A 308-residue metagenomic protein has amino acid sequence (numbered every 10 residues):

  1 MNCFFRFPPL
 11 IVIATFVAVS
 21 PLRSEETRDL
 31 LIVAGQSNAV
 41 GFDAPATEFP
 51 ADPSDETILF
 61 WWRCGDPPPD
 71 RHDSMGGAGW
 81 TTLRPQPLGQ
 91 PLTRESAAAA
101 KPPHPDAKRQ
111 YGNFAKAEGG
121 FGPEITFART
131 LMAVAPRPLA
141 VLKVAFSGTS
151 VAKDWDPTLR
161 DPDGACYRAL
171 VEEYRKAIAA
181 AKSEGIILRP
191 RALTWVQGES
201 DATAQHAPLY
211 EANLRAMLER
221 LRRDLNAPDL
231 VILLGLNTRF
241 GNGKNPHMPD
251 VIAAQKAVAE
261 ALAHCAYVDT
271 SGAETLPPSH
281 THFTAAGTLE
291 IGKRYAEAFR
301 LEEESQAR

Functional and structural regions predicted by a protein language model:
M1-F5: N-terminal secretory signal peptides that target proteins for export/translocation
R6-F7, S20, G185, A307: Short, flexible coil/linker elements and helix-boundary hinge sites characteristic of intrinsically disordered
P8-A18: Bacterial N-terminal signal peptides
F16-T27: Bacterial Sec-dependent signal peptides at the C-terminal "C-region" and cleavage site
E25-R308: Cell-envelope and extracellular/periplasmic
